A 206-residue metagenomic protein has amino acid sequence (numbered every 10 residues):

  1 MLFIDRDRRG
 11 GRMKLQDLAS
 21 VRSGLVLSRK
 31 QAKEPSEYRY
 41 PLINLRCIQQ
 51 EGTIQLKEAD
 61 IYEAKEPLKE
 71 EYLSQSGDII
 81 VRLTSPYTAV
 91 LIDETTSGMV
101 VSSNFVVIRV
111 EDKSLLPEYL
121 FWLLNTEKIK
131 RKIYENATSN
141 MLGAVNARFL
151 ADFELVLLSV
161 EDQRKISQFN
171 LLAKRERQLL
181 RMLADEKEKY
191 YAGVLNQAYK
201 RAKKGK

Functional and structural regions predicted by a protein language model:
L2-Y38, L157-K206: Non-catalytic DNA-recognition/assembly elements of restriction-modification systems
L15-L18, V106-V156: Basic, amphipathic alpha-helical recognition segments used for DNA target recognition
Q16-Q31, I48-S76: Sequence-specific dsDNA recognition surfaces
A32-Y40, A59-D60, Y72-S74, I92-N104: Short, surface-exposed loop/turn microsegments at beta-strand edges and helix-strand junctions
L68-K69, T95, N140: A structural connector/turn signal
D78-V81: Generic structural signal for buried aliphatic residues
L83-L123: A short beta-sheet element
